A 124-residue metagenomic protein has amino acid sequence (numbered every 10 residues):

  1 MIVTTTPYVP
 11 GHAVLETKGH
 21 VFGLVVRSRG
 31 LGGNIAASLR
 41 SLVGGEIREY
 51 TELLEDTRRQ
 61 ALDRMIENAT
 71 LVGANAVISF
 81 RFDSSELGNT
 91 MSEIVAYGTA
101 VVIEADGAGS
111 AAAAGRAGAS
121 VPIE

Functional and structural regions predicted by a protein language model:
M1-G33, S92-E124: N-terminal presequence-like segments and the immediate start of the first folded domain
V21, V26, N34-R81: Short, well-ordered alpha-helical segments
E55-R58, N89, T99: A ubiquitous, low-specificity "background" feature that marks scattered single residues across proteins without
A76-G88, A111-A113: Short, conserved loop-to-beta-strand elements that form functional interface hotspots
